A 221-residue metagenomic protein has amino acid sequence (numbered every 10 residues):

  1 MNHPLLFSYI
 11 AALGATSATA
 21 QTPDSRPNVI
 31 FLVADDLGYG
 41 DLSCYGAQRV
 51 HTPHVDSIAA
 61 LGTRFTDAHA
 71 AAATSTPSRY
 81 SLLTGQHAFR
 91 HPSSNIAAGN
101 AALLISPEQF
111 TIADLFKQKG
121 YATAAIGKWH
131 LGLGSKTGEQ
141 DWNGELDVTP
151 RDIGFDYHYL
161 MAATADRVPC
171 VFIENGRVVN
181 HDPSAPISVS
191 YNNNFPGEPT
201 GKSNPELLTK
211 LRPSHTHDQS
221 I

Functional and structural regions predicted by a protein language model:
P4-A15: Bacterial N-terminal signal peptides
F7, T19-I221: Formylglycine-dependent sulfatase
